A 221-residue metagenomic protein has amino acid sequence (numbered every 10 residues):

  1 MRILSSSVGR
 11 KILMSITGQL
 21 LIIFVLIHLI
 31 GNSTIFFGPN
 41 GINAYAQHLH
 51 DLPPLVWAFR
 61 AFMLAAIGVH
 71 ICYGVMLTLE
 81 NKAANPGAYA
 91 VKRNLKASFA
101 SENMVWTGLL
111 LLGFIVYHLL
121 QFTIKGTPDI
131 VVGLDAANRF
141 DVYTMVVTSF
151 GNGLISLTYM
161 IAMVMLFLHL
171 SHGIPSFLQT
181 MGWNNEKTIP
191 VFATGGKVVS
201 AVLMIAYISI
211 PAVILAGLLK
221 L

Functional and structural regions predicted by a protein language model:
M1-L221: Membrane-embedded alpha-helical bundles that constitute the cytochrome b-like, heme-associated redox core of multi-pass
